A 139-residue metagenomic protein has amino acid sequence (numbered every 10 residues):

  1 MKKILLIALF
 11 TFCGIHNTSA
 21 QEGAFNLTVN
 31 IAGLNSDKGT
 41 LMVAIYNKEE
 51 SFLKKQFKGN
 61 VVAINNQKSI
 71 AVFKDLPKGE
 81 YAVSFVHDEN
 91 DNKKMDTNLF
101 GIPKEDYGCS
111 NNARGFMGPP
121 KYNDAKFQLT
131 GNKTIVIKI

Functional and structural regions predicted by a protein language model:
M1-A24: Bacterial Sec-dependent N-terminal signal peptides
F25-G33: A short, amphipathic beta-strand motif
S36-S51: Short, ordered, surface-exposed loop/turn motifs in non-cytosolic proteins
V62-Q67, L129: Short proline/glycine- and polar residue-rich coil/turn motifs
Q67, V72, P77-E80: A glycine-anchored, Pro-Gly-centered beta-turn/N-cap motif
Y81-F85: A short tyrosine-centered beta-strand micro-motif
E89-M95: Acidic, glycine-anchored loop motifs typical of Ca2+
E105-I139: Extracellular beta-sheet/turn segments enriched in Thr/Pro/Gly and aliphatic residues
